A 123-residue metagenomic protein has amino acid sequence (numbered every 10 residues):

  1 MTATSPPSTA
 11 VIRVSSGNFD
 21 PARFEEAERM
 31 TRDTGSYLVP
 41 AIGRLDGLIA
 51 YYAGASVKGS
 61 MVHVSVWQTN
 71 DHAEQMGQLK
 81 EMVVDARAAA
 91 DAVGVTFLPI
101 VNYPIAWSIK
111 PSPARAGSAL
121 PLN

Functional and structural regions predicted by a protein language model:
M1-V62, Q68-E81, A88-N123: Short S/T/G/P-rich N-terminal loop/turn motif that feeds into the first structured element of a domain
